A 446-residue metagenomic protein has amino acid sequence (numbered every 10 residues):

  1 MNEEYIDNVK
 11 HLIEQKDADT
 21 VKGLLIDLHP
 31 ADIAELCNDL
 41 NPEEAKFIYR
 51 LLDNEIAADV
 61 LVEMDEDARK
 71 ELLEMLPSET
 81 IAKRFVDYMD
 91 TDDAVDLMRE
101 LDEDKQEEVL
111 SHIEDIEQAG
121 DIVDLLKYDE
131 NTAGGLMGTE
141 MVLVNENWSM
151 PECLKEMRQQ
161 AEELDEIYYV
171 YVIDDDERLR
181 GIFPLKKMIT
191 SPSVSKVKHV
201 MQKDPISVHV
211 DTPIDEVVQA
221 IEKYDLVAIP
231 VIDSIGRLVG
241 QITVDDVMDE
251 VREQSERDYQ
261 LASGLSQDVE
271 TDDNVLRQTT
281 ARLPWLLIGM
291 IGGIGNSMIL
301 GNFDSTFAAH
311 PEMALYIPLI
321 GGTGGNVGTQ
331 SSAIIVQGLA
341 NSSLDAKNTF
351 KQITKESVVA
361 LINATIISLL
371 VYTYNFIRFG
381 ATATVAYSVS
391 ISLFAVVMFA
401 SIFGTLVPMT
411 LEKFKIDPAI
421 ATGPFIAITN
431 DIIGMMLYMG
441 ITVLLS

Functional and structural regions predicted by a protein language model:
M1-A262: Hydrophobic packing positions in regular secondary-structure scaffolds
K105, V109, D121, F394-I402 (+1 more regions): Mid-bilayer segments of alpha-helical transmembrane spans in multi-pass integral membrane proteins that mediate
V208, T429-M436: Cytosolic juxtamembrane regulatory segments of multi-pass membrane proteins
T243, A427-N430: Ser/Thr-centric signal marking residues that sit in or immediately flank functional binding/regulatory motifs
Q254-I420, P424, I428, L437-S446: Alpha-helical transmembrane segments and their membrane-interface boundaries that form or gate the permeation pathway
